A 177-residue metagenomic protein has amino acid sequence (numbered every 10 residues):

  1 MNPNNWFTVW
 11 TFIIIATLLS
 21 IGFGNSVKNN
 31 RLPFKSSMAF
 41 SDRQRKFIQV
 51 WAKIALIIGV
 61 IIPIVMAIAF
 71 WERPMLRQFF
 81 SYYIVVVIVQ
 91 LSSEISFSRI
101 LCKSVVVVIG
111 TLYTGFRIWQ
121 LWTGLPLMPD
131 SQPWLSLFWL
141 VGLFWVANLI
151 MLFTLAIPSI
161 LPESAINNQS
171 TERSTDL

Functional and structural regions predicted by a protein language model:
M1-S36: N-terminal topogenic module of multi-pass integral membrane proteins
K28-F40, Y82, P162-Q169: Interhelical loop segments of eukaryotic multi-pass membrane proteins
I48-A52, E72-I84, V105-V106: A loop-to-helix transmembrane entry motif
K53-M75: Membrane-helix boundary elements
G59-V65, V85-E94: Hydrophobic, membrane-inserted alpha-helices
A69-P74, E94-S104: Membrane-interface helix caps and helix-loop-helix hairpins in membrane proteins
V86-Q90, V105-L125, G142: Hydrophobic alpha-helical membrane segments
Q120-L177: Terminal transmembrane helical module of multi-pass membrane proteins
